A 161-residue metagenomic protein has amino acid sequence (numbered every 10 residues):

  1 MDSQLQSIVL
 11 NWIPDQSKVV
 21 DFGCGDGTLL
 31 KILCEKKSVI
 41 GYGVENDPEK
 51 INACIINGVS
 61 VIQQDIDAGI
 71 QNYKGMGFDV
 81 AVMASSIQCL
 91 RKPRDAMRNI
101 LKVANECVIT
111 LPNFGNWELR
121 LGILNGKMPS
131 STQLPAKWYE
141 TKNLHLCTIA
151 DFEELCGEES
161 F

Functional and structural regions predicted by a protein language model:
M1-Q16: Conserved alpha-helix/loop element of class I SAM-dependent methyltransferases that forms part of the SAM/SAH-binding
G23-G25: Class I SAM-dependent methyltransferase "Motif I" SAM/SAH-binding loop
G27-K31: Glycine-rich SAM-binding Motif I of class I
I32-G69: Class I SAM-dependent methyltransferase SAM/SAH-binding core
G69-G75: Short conserved loop adjoining the S-adenosyl-L-methionine
V80-K92: A short SAM/SAH-binding and catalytic strip from SAM-dependent methyltransferases
R94-K102, E106-F161: S-adenosyl-L-methionine-dependent methyltransferase catalytic module, highlighting the catalytic core
